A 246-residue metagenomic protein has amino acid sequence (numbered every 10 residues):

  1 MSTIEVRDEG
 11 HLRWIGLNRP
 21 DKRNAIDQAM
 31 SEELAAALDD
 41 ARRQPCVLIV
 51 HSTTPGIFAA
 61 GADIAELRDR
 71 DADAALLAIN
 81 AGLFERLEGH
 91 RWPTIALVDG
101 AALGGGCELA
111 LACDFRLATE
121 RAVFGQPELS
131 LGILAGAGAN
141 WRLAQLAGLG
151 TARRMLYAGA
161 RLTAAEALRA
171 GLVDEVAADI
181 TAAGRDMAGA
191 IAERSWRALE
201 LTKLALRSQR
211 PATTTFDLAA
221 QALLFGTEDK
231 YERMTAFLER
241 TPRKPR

Functional and structural regions predicted by a protein language model:
G10-N18, A29-R70, R86-L97, T119-V123: A structural preference for short, pocket-lining loop segments at secondary-structure junctions
R68-I79: A short acidic, glycine-rich active-site loop that binds or catalyzes chemistry on phosphate/adenosine moieties
L83, L87-G89, L97, L103-M155 (+2 more regions): CoA-thioester-processing core
L117-A122, A170-T215, A222, E228 (+1 more regions): C-terminal long alpha-helix characteristic of the crotonase
M155-G159, T202-L206, Q221, F237: Short alpha-helical scaffolding segments that buttress acidic/His motifs in well-ordered protein cores
A160-E166: Acidic, divalent-metal-coordinating active-site segment for phosphoryl/phosphodiester hydrolysis, typified by short
M234-R246: Terminal low-complexity tails and localization/encapsulation signals of metabolic enzymes
